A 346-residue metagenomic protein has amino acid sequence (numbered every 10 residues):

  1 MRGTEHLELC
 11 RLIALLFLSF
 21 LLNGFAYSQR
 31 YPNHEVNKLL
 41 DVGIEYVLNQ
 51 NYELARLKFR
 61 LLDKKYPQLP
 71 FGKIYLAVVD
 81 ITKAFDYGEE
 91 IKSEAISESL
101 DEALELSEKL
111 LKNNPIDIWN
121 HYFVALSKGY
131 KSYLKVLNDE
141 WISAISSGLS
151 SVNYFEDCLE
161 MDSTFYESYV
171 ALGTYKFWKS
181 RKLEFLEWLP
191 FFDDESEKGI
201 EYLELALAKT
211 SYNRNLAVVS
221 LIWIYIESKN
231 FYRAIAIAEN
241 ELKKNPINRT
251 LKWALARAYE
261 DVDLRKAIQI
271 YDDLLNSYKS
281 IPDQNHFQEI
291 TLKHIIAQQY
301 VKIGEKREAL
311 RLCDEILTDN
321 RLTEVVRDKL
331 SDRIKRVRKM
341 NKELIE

Functional and structural regions predicted by a protein language model:
I13-N23: Bacterial N-terminal signal peptides
Y31-K38, Y46-F59, L76-T164, Y169-Y212 (+2 more regions): Short coil/linker segments at helix-helix boundaries
L69, D117, F165, N213-R214 (+3 more regions): Residue-level recognition of tetratricopeptide repeat
T82-K92, Y133-L134, K179-F185, L264-Q269 (+2 more regions): Alpha-helical linker/edge segments of TPR/alpha-solenoid repeat scaffolds and analogous pre-/post-domain helices
V152, F191-I200, D272-N276, K306-L322: TPR/TPR-like (Sel1-like) alpha-helical repeat modules
N213-E227, W253-A267, D272-Q284: Alpha-helical adaptor scaffolds
L310-E346: Terminal, low-structured helical/coil segments at or just beyond the last alpha-helical repeat
